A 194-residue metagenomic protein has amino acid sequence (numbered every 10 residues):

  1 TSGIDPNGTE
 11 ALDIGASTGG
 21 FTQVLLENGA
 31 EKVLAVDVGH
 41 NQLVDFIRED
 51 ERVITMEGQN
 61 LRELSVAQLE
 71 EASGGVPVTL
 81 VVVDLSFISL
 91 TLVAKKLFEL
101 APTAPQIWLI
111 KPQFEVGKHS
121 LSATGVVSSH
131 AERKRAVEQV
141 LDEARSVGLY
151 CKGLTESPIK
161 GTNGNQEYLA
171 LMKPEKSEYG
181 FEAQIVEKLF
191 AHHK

Functional and structural regions predicted by a protein language model:
P6-S17: Conserved class I S-adenosyl-L-methionine
L12, V82, I107: N-terminal Rossmann-like NAD(P) cofactor-binding module of classical short-chain dehydrogenase/reductase
T18-G29: Conserved SAM-binding loop of SAM-dependent methyltransferases across substrates and taxa, primarily the Class I
E31-I88, L92: S-adenosyl-L-methionine
T91-I107: A short glycine-rich, Lys/Arg-flanked "PGG" loop and its adjoining helix->strand segment in the class I
P112-S128: Short, glycine-/aromatic-enriched active-site segment of Class I SAM-dependent methyltransferases
V140-E175: Class I S-adenosyl-L-methionine
Q166, K173-K194: Flexible, glycine-/basic-rich loop-and-beta segments that form/coincide with the SAM-dependent methyltransferase
